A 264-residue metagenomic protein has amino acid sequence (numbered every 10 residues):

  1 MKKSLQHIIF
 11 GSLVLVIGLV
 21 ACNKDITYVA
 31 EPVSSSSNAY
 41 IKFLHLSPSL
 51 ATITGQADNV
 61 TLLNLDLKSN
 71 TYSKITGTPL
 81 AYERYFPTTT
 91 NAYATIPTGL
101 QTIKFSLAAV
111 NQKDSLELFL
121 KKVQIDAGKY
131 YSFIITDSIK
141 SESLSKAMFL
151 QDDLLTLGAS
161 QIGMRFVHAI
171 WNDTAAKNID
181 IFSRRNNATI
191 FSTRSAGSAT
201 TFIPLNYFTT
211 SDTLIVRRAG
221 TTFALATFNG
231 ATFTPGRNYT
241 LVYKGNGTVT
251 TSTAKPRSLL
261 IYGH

Functional and structural regions predicted by a protein language model:
M1-F10: Bacterial N-terminal signal peptides that target proteins for export
I17-A21: C-terminal motif of bacterial Sec signal peptides marking the signal peptidase cleavage site
C22-H264: Intrinsically disordered, low-complexity polar regions and short flexible loop motifs
